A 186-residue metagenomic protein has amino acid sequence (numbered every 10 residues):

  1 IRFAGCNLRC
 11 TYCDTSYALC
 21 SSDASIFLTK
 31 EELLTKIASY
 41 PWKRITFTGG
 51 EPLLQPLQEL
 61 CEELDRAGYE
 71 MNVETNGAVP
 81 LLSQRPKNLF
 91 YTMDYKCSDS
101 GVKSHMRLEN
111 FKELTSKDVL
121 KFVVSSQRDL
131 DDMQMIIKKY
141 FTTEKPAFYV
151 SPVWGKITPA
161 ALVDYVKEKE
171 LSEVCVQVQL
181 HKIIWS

Functional and structural regions predicted by a protein language model:
F3-A4, L8-L89: Conserved Radical SAM active-site core
C10, S22, L82, V102 (+3 more regions): Intrinsically disordered, low-complexity acidic/polar segments
Y12, R44, F90, V119 (+2 more regions): Residues at the N-termini of beta-strands
S21, K121, V150: Conserved short-loop catalytic and cofactor-binding motifs
L34, A38, R85-S100, Y165-V178: Structural recognition of alpha->loop->beta junctions
S39-W42, S126-S186: Auxiliary Fe-S-binding modules of radical SAM enzymes
G50-P52, N76-A78, K96-S98, V123-S125 (+2 more regions): Active-site beta-loop-alpha junctions enriched in small/polar residues
L57-K138, T143-P146: Radical SAM/AdoMet-radical enzyme domain recognition
